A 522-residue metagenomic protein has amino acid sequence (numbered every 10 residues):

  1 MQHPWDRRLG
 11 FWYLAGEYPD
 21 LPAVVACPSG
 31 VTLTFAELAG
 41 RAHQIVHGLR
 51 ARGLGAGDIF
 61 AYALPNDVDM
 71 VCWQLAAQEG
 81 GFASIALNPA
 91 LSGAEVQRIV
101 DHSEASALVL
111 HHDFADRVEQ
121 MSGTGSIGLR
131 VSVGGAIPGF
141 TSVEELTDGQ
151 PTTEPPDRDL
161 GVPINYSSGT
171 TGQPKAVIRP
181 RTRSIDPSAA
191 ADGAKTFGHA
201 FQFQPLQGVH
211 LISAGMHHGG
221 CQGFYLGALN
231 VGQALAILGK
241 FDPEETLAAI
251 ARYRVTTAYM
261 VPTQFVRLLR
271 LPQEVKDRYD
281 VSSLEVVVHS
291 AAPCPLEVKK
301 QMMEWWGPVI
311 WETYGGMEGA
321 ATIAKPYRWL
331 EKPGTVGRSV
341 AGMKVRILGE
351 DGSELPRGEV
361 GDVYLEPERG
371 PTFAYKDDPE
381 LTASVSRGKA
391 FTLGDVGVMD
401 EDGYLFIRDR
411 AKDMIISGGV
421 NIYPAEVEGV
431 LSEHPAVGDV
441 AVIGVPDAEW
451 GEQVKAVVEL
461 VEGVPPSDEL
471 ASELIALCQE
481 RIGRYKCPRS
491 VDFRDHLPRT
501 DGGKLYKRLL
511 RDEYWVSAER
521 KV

Functional and structural regions predicted by a protein language model:
M1-D6, P138-V162: Flexible, low-complexity linker/hinge segments
F11, A51-R52, L75, E79-L146 (+1 more regions): Structural core segment of the AMP-binding/adenylate-forming
A23-D67, V71-L75, S92-Q97: Conserved AMP-binding/adenylate-forming core of the ANL superfamily
L49-L54, Q150-L160, I164-L211: Conserved adenylate-forming
L91, Q97, L108-L110, A248 (+9 more regions): AMP-binding/adenylate-forming catalytic core of the ANL superfamily
P163-G169, N230-V231, T256-M260, L271-K332 (+1 more regions): Gly/Ser/Thr-rich phosphate-binding loop
I185-V209, S213, H217-T256, L271: Conserved AMP-binding/adenylation subdomain of ANL enzymes
R357-P371, A390, V396-G397: AMP-binding/adenylate-forming core of the ANL superfamily
